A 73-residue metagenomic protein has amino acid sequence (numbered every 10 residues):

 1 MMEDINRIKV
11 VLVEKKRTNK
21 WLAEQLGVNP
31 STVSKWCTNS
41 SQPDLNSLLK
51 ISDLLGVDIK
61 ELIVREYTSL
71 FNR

Functional and structural regions predicted by a protein language model:
M1-T18: A short, Lys/Arg-rich alpha-helix, primarily the initiator
V10, K16, K35, E61-R73: Short, charged recognition helix plus adjacent turn of helix-turn-helix-like nucleic-acid-binding domains
E14, S40-P43, L54: Helix-turn-helix/winged-helix DNA-binding modules
N19, P30, L45-L48: Helix-turn-helix DNA-binding elements, focusing on the entry/boundary residues of the two helices that contact DNA
E24, K35, D53: Alpha-helical residues within the helix-turn-helix
V28-P43: Recognition helix of helix-turn-helix/homeodomain-like DNA-binding domains that insert into the DNA major groove
N46-E61: DNA major-groove recognition helix of helix-turn-helix/homeodomain DNA-binding modules
